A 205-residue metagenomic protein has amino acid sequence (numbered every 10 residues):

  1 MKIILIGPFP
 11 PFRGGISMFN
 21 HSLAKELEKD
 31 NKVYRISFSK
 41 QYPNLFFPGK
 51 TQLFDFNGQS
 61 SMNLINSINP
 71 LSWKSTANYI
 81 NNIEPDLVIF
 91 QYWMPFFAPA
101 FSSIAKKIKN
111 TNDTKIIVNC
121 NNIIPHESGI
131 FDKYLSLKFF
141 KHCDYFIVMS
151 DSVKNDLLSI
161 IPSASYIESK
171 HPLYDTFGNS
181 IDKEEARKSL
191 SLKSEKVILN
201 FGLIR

Functional and structural regions predicted by a protein language model:
G7-H21, P43-N44, W93-A98, E127: A short, glycine/small-residue-rich beta-strand->loop->alpha-helix junction that serves as a flexible
F9-R13, S22-N82, V153, L158: N-terminal strand-loop element at the rim of the active site of nucleotide-sugar-dependent glycosyltransferases
I16-F19, F38, V148-S150, H171: Replace "coordinates the UDP/GDP/TDP-sugar" with "coordinates nucleotide-activated sugar donors
Q41, V153, I160, S169-N179: Short beta-strand->alpha-helix junction loop in the catalytic core of nucleotide-activated group-transfer enzymes
N63-S67, S75-P99, T114-N119: Short N-terminal targeting/anchoring amphipathic segment
N112-I117, I123-H142, N155, I181-D182: Nucleotide-sugar donor phosphate/pyrophosphate-binding loop at the beta->alpha transition of glycosyltransferases
G178-L192: A short helix/loop element that forms part of the nucleotide-sugar donor recognition site in Leloir-type
L192-R205: Conserved donor-binding/catalytic core segment of Leloir-type glycosyltransferases
